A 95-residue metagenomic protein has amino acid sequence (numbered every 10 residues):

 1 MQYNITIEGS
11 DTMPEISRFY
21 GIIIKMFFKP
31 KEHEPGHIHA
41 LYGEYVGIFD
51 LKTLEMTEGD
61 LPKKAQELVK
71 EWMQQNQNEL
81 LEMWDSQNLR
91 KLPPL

Functional and structural regions predicted by a protein language model:
Q2-H39: N-terminal first-folded block
D11, E32, G59, R90-P93: Compositionally biased, intrinsically disordered/low-complexity regions enriched for serine, proline and threonine
P14, L41, I48, T53 (+2 more regions): Short, functionally important structural connectors and interaction interfaces within domains
P14-E15, T57-Q74: Short cationic/low-complexity microdomains
F27-K63: A short, structured beta-strand/loop element
E67-L95: C-terminal structural segments of small proteins and small subunits
